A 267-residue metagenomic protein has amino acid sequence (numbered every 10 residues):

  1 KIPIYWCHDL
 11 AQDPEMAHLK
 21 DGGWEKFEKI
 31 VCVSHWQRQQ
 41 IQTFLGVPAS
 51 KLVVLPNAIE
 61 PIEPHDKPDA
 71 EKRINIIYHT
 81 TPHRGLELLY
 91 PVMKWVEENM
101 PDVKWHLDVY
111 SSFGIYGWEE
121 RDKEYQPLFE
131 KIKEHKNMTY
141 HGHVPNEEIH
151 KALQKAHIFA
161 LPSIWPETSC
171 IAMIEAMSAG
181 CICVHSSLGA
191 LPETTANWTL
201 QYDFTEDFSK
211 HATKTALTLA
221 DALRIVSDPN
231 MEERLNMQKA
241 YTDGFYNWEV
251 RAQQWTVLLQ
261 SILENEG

Functional and structural regions predicted by a protein language model:
K1-E15, W24, E28-C32, L52: Active-site proximal beta-strand in glycosyltransferases
K26-Q42, V47-P64: Donor nucleotide-sugar binding/catalytic pocket of nucleotide-sugar-dependent glycosyltransferases
V31, P68-G85, Y90-M93, D108: Conserved donor-binding/catalytic core segment of Leloir-type glycosyltransferases
S111, R121-E147: Nucleotide-activated donor-binding/catalytic signature segment of Leloir-type glycosyltransferases, i.e., the conserved
Q154-T168, C181: Acidic donor-binding loop of glycosyltransferase active sites
I182-H185, P192: Short hydrophobic beta-strand element within catalytic cores of glycosyltransferases and related nucleotide-activated
P192-R224: Change "using UDP/GDP/dTDP sugars" to "using nucleotide sugars
K210-T213, N230-E264: A charged, aromatic-enriched C-terminal amphipathic alpha-helix characteristic of glycosyltransferases across folds
